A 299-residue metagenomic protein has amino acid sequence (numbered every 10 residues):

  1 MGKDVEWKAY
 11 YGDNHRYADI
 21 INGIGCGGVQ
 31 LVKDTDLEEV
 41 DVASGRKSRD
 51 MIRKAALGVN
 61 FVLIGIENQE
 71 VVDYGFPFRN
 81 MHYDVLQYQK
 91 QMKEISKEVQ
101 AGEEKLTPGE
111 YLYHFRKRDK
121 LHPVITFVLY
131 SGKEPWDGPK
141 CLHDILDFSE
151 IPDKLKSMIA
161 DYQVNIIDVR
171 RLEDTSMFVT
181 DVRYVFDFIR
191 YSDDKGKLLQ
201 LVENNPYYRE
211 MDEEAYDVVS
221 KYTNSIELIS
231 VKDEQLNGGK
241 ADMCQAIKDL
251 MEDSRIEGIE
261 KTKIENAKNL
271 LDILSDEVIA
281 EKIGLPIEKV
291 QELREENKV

Functional and structural regions predicted by a protein language model:
M1-V299: Elongated, amphipathic alpha-helical interaction scaffolds
